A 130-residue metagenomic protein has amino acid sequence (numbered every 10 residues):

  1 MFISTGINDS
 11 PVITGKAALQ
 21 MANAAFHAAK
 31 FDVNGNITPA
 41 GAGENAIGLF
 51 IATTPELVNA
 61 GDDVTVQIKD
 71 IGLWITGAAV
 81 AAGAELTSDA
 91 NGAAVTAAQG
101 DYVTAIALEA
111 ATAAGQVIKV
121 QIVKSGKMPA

Functional and structural regions predicted by a protein language model:
M1-A130: Surface-exposed, low-hydrophobicity beta-strand/loop segments enriched in small/polar/acidic residues
